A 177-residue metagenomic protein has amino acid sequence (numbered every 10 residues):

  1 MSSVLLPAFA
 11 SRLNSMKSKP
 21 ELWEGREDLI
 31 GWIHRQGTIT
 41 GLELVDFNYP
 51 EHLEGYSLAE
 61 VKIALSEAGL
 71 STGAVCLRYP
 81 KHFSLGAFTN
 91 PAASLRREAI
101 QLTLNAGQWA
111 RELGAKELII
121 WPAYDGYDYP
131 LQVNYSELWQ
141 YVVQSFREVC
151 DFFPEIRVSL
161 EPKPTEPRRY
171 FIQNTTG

Functional and structural regions predicted by a protein language model:
M1-N105, R111: N-terminal pre-domain/capping segments
E67, G86-G177: Active-site acidic/histidine proton-transfer and metal-coordination neighborhood in alpha/beta enzyme cores
